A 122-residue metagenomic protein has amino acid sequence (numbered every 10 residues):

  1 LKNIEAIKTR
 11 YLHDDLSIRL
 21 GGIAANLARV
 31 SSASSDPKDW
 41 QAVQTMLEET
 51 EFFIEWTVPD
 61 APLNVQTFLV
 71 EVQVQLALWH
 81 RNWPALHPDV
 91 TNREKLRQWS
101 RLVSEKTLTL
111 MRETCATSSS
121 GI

Functional and structural regions predicted by a protein language model:
L1-I122: Surface-exposed peri-terminal alpha-helical interaction modules
